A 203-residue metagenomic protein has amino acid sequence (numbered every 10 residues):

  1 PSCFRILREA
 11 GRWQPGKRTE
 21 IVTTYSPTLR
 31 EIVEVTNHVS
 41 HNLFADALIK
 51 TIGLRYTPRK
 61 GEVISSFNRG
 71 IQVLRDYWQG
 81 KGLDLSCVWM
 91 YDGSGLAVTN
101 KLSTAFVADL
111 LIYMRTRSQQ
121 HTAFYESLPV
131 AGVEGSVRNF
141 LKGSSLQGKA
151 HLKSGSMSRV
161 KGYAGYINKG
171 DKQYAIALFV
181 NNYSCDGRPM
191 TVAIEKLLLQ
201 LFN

Functional and structural regions predicted by a protein language model:
P1-S118, T122: A small/polar active-site loop signature that marks catalytic segments
V73, L85-N203: C-terminal soluble interaction/assembly domains
